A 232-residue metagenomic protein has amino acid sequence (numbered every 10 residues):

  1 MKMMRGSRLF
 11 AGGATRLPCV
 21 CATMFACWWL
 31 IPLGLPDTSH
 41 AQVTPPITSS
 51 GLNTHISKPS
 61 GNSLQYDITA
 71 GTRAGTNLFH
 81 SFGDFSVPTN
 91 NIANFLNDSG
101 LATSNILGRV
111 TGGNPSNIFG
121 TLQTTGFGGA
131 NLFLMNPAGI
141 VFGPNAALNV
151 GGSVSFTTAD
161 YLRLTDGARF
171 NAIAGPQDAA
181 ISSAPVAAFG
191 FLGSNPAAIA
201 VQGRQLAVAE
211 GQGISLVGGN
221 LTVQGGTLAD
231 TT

Functional and structural regions predicted by a protein language model:
M1-L17: N-terminal secretory signal peptides that target proteins for export/translocation
M4-R5, A26-T232: Solvent-exposed adhesion/ligand-recognition segments of exported proteins
C19-C21, C27: Cysteine-centered motifs
